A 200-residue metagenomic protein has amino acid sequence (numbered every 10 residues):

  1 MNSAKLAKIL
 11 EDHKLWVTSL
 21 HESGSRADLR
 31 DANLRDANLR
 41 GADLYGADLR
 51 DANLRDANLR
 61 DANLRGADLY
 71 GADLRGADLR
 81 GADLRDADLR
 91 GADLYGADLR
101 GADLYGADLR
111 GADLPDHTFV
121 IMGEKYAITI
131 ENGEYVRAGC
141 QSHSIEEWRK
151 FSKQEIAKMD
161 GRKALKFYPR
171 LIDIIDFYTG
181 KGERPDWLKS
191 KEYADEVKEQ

Functional and structural regions predicted by a protein language model:
M1-R85, R90, Y95, F177-Q200: Extended, small-residue-rich solenoid/repeat segments and analogous flexible loops that form exposed scaffolds
A4-H21, R137-K163: K/E-rich alpha-helical interaction surfaces of small helical-bundle regulatory domains
A7-L10, L39, L64, L89 (+5 more regions): Generic detection of intrinsically disordered/low-complexity segments and helix-coil linkers/edges
A7-L10, Y126, R170: A generic structural signal for ordered alpha-helices
L99, L104, L109-K153: Glycine-rich hexapeptide-repeat left-handed beta-helix
F151-E155, M159-R184: Domain-scale recognition of modular recruitment/scaffold domains used in eukaryotic signaling
